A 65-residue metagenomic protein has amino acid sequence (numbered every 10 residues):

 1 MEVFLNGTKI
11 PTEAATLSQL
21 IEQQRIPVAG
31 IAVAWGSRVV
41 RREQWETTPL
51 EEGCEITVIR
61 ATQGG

Functional and structural regions predicted by a protein language model:
M1-G64: Ubiquitin-like/PB1-type beta-grasp interaction modules and other compact soluble beta-rich domains
